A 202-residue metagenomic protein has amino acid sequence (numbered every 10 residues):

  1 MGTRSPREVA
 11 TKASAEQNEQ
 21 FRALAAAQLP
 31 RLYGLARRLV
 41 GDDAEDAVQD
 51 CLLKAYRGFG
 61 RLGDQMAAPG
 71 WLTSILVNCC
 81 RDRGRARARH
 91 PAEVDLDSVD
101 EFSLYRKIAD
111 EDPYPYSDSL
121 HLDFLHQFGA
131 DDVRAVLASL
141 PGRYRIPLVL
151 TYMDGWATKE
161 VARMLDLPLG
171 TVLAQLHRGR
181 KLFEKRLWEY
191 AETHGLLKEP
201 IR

Functional and structural regions predicted by a protein language model:
G2-R4, V9-V48, Y56: A short, charge-rich alpha-helical start-of-domain segment used by transcription regulators
G2-S5, Q20, R163-M164, K181-R202: C-terminal edge and immediately downstream basic/flexible tail or linker adjoining helix-turn-helix-like DNA-binding
R7-K12, E19, R89, E101-A138: Acidic, proline/glycine-rich intrinsically disordered inter-domain spacer in sigma factors
S14, L52-A68, A86-A88: Sigma70-family region 2
D46-L53, M66-N78: Structural recognition of an alpha-helix C-terminal capping motif at a helix-to-coil junction
G63, S74-L96, E101-K107, H126 (+1 more regions): Arg/Lys-rich amphipathic alpha helix in sigma70-family domain 2
V77, R81, M153, T158 (+1 more regions): DNA-recognition helix of helix-turn-helix
P147-T151: A short pre-motif secondary-structure segment
